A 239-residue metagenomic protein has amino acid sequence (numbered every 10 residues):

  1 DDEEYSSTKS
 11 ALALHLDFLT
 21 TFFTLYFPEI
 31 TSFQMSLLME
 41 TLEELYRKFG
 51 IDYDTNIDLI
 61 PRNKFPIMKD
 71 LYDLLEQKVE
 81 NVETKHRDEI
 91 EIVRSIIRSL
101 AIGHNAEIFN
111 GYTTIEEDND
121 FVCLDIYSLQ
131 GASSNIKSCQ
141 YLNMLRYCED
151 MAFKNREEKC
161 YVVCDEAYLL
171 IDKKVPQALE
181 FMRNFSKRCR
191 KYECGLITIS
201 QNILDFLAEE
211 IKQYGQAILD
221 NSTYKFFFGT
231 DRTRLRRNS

Functional and structural regions predicted by a protein language model:
D1-C194, K212: P-loop NTPase motor domains
D2-E3, N221-T223, R234-S239: Conserved AAA+ ATPase core "coupling" helix
D172, D205-E209, T233-N238: Switch/connector loops and helix/strand junctions flanking conserved nucleotide-binding motifs in nucleotide-processing
C189-F206: Sensor-1/coupling segment of RecA-like P-loop NTPase cores
K212-F227: A short helix-turn-beta junction within AAA+ P-loop NTPase domains corresponding to the substrate/partner-engaging
